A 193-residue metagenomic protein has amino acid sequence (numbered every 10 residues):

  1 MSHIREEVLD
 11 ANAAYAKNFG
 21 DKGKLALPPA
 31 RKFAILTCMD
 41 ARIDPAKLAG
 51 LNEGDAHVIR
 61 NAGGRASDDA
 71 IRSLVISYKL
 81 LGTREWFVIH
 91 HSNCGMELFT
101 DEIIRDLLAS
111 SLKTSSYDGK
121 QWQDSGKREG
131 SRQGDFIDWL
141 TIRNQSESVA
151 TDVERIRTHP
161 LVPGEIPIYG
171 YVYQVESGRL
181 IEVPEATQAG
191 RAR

Functional and structural regions predicted by a protein language model:
S2-P29, G64-A66, I76-L81, M96-R193: Divalent-metal-activated hydrolytic enzyme cores
A14, N18-S73: Conserved beta-strand-loop surface patch within small alpha/beta domains used for substrate/adaptor or ligand engagement
L36-C38, R60, I89-H91, Y171-Q174: Short beta-strand segments
I43, G95-M96: Short glycine-rich, flexible loops that bind phosphorylated cofactors or substrates
L48, N52, N61, N93 (+2 more regions): Short glycine/serine/threonine-biased micro-segments
V75-I76, V88: Metabolite-binding pocket within alpha/beta catalytic cores that recognizes anionic/polar moieties
L81-C94: Ordered, amphipathic secondary-structure segments that act as subunit-interaction surfaces in large macromolecular
